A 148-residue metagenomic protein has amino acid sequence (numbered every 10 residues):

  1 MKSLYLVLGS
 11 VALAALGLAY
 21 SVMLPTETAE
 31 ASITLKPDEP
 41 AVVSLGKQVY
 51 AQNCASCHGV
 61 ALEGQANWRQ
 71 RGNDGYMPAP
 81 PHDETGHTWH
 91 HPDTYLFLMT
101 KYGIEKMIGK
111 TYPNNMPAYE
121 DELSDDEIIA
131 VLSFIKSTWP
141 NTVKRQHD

Functional and structural regions predicted by a protein language model:
M1-L4: Positively charged n-region of N-terminal signal peptides that target proteins for export
V7-Y20: Hydrophobic membrane-insertion alpha-helices, especially the h-region of bacterial N-terminal signal peptides
G17-S32, G59-G64, P78-A79: Short N-terminal helix-initiation segments at or just after the protein's N-terminus
M23-V49, R145-D148: Electrostatic cytochrome c docking/interface patches
A29-S32, D93, I108-D148: Flexible coil segments in periplasmic/lumen-exposed cytochrome c-class electron-transfer proteins
A41, K47-P78, K101-Y112, S137-R145: Periplasmic/extracellular electron-transfer cofactor-ligation site, primarily the c-type cytochrome heme-c attachment
S44-Q48, Q52, P80, T94 (+3 more regions): Solvent-exposed, polar/charged alpha-helical surfaces in well-ordered, non-transmembrane soluble domains, broadly
E63-F97, A118-L123: Gly/Gly-Pro-rich "capping" loops immediately C-terminal to redox-active cysteine motifs in periplasmic/lumenal
